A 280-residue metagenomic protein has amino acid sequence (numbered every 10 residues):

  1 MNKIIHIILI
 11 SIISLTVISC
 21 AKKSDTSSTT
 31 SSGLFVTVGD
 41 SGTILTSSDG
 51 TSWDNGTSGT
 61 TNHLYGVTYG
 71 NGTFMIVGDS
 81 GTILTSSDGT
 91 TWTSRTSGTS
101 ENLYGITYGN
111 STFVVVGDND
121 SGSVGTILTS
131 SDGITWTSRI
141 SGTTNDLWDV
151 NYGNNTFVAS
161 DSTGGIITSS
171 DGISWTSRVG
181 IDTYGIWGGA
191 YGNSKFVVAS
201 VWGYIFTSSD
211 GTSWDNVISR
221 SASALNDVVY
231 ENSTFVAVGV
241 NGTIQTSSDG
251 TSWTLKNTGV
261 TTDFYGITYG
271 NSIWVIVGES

Functional and structural regions predicted by a protein language model:
M1-I8: Bacterial N-terminal signal peptides that target proteins for export
N2, I13-L34: Bacterial Sec-dependent N-terminal signal peptides
I8-I12, V17, F157, S233: A ubiquitous, low-specificity "background" feature that marks scattered single residues across proteins without
D25-S280: Residue-level hotspots at or immediately adjacent to binding/recognition sites across diverse folds
